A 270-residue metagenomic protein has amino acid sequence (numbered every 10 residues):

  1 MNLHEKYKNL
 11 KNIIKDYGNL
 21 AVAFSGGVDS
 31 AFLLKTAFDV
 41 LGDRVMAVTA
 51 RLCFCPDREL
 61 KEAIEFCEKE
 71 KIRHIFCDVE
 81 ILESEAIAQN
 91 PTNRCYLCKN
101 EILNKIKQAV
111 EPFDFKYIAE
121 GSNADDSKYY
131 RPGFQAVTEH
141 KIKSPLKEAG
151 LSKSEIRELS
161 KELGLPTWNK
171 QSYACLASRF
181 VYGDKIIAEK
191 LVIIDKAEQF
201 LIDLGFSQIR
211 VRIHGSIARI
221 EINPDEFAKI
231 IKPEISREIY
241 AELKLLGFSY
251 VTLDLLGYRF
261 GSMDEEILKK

Functional and structural regions predicted by a protein language model:
M1-E162, D203, A218, E234-F248 (+2 more regions): ATP-dependent adenylation/nucleotidyltransferase module used to activate substrates
N19, C95, V181, N223-D225: A broad detector of the eukaryotic-type serine/threonine protein kinase catalytic domain
L103, I187-I194, K232-S236: Generic alpha-helical secondary structure
I118, K147-K153, R157-L201, S207-I209: Mid-to-C-terminal catalytic subdomains of enzymes that bind/position adenosyl phosphate moieties or nucleic-acid
S207-H214, D254: C-terminal boundary motif of the adenylate-forming
I213-G215, R219-K232: A short interface-forming secondary-structure element
D254-G261: A short, acidic, flexible beta-alpha connecting loop/helix-capping segment that sits on the rim of active
G261-K270: Short, low-order "capping/linker" segments at domain edges
